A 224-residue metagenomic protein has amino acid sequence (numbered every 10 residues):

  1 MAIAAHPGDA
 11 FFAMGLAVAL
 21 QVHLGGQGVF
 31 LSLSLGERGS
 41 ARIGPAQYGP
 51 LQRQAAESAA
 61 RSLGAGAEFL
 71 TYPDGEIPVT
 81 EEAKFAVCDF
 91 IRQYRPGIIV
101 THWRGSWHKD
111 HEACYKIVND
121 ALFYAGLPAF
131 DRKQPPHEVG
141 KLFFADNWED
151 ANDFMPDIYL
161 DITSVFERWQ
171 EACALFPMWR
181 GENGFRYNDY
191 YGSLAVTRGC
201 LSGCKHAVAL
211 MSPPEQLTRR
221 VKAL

Functional and structural regions predicted by a protein language model:
M1-I3, L20, P78-L224: Metal-dependent de-N-acetylase/amidase catalytic core
M1-Y94, M211, A223: Active-site rim/loop-helix segments in enzyme catalytic domains that contact anionic ligands
